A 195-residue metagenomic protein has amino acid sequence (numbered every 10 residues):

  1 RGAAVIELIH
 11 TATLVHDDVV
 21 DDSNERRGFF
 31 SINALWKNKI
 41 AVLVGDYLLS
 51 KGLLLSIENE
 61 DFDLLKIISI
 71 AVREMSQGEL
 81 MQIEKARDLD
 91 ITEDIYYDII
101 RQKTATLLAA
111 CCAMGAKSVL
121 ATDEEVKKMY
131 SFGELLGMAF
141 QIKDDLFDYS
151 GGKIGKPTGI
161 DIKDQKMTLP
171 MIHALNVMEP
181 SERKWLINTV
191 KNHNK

Functional and structural regions predicted by a protein language model:
R1-W185: Mg2+-dependent prenyl diphosphate-binding active-site environment of isoprenoid biosynthetic enzymes
K184-K195: Mobile late-domain/C-terminal helix-loop "cap" segments that border catalytic sites or the cytosolic face
